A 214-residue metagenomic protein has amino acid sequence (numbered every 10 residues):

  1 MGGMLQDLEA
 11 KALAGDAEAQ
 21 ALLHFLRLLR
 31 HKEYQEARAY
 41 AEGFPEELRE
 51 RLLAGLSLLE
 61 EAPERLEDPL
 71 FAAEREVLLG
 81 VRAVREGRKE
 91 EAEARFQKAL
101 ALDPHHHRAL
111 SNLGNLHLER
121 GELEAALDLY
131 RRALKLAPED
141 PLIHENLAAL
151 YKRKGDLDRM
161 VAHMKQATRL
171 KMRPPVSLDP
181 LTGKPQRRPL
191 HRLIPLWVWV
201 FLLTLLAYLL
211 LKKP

Functional and structural regions predicted by a protein language model:
E18, A73, H107-R108, P141-L142 (+1 more regions): Helix-start (N-cap) detector for alpha-helical repeat units in TPR-like alpha-solenoids, especially tetratricopeptide
E42-L48, K135, P141, A148-P175: TPR/TPR-like (Sel1-like) alpha-helical repeat modules
V84, S111, N115-L118, K152: Position-specific recognition of the canonical hydrophobic site in helix A of tetratricopeptide repeat
K184-P214: C-terminal single-pass membrane-anchor helix
